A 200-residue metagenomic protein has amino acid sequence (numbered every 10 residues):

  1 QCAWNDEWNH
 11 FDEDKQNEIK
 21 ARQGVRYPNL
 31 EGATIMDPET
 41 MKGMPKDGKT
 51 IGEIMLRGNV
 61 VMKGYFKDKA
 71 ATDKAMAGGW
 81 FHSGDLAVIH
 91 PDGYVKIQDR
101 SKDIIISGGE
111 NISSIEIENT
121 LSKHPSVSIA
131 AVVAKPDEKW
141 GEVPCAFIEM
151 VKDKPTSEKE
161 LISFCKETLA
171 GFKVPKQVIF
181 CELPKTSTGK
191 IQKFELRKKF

Functional and structural regions predicted by a protein language model:
Q1-Y94, S101-I104, I117-E118, D153: Conserved AMP-binding/adenylate-forming
N9-K20, E142, S163, R197-K199: Short alpha-helical interface patches
G24-Y27, A77-G79, K139, V174-K176 (+1 more regions): Short loop/turn motifs at secondary-structure junctions and domain boundaries
G58, K63-G64, K74, L86-K173 (+3 more regions): AMP-binding/adenylate-forming catalytic core of the ANL superfamily
V178-C181: General small-molecule cofactor/ligand-binding pocket signal
